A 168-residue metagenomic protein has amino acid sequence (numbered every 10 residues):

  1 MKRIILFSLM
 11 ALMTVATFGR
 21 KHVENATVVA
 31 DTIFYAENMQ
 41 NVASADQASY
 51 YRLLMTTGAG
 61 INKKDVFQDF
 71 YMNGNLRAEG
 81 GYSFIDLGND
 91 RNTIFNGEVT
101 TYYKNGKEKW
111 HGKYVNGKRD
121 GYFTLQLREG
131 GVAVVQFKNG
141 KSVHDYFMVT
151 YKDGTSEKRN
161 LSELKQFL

Functional and structural regions predicted by a protein language model:
M1-N25: Bacterial Sec-dependent N-terminal signal peptides
A16-L168: Glycine/tyrosine- and acidic-biased, solvent-exposed loop/turn segments at the edges of beta-strands
